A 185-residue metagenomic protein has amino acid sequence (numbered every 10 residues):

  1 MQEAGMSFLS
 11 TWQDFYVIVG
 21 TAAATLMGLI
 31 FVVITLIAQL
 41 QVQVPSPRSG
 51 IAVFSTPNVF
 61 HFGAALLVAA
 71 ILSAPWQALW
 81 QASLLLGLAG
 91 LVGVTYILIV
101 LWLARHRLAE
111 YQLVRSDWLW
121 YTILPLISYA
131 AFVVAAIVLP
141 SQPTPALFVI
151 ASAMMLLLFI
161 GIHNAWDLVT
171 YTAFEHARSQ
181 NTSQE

Functional and structural regions predicted by a protein language model:
E3-A4, T11-I18, P45-L67, E110-S128 (+1 more regions): Juxtamembrane helix-loop boundaries in multi-pass membrane proteins
W12-L26, L79-V94, V149-L158: Alpha-helical transmembrane segments
T25, L29, F54-A70, G87-L98: Core segments of alpha-helical transmembrane spans in multipass integral membrane proteins
F31-I51: Membrane-interface helix-loop junction between the first two transmembrane segments
A65-L72, P125-Q142: Hydrophobic alpha-helical transmembrane segments in multi-pass integral membrane proteins
I71-Y129: Membrane-proximal helix-loop-helix units in multi-pass membrane proteins
V94-W102, L158-T170: Transmembrane alpha-helical segments that form the membrane-embedded catalytic/substrate-channel core of multi-pass
I137-A153: Extracellular/periplasmic helix-loop-helix junctions in multi-pass membrane proteins
